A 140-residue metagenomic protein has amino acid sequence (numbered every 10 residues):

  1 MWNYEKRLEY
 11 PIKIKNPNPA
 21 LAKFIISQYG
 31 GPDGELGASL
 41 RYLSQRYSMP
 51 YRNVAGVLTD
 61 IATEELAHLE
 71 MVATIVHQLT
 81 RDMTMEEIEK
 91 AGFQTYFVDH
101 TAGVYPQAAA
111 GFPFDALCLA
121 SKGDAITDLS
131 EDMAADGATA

Functional and structural regions predicted by a protein language model:
M1-A140: Non-heme di-metal
